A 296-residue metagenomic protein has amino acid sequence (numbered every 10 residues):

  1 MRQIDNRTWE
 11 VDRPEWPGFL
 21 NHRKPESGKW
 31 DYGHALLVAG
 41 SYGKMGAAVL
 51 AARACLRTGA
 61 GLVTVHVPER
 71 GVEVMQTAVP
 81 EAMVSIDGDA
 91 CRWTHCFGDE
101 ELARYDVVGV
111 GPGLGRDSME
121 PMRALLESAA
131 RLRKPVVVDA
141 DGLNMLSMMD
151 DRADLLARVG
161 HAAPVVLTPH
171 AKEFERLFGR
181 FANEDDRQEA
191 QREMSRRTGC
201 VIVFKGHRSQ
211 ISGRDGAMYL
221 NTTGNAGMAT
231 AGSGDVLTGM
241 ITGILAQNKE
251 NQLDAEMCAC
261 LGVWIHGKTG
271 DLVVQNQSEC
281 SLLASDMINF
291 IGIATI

Functional and structural regions predicted by a protein language model:
M1-R13, H66-T223: Glycine-rich phosphate/dinucleotide-binding loop and adjoining beta-alpha-beta core of small-molecule
P17-G33, D99: A short, basic/flexible loop-to-alpha-helix module at the beginning of a structural domain
K24-D31, Y42-A48, N225-I241, A255 (+1 more regions): Short glycine/threonine-rich catalytic loop with a Thr-x-Gly-x-Asp
S27-S85, D89: Substrate-binding N-lobe of the ribokinase-like
G43-T58, T64, D117-E120, L143-M148 (+2 more regions): Short glycine/serine/threonine-rich phosphate/pyrophosphate-binding segments that cradle anionic phosphate groups
A60-T64, D185-R197, N221-T242, K249: Gly/Ser/Thr-rich active-site loops/lids in small-molecule metabolic enzymes that frequently grip phosphoryl groups
R176, T230-I265: Short, small-residue alpha-helix embedded
K268-I296: Charged C-terminal helix
